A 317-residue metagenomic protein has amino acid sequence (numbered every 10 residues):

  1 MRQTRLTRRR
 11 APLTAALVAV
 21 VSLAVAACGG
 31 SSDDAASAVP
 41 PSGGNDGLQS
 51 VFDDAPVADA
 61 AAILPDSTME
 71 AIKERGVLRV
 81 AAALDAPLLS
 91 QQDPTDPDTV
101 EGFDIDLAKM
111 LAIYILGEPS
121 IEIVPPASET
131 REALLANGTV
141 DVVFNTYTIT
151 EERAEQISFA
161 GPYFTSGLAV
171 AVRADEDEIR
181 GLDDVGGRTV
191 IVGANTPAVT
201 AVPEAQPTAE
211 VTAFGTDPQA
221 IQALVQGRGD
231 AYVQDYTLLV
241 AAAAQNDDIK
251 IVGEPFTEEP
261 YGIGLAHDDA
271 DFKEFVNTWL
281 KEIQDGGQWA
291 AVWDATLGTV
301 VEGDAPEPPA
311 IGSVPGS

Functional and structural regions predicted by a protein language model:
S22-A27: C-terminal motif of bacterial Sec signal peptides marking the signal peptidase cleavage site
G29-S32: Bacterial signal peptide processing site
A38-V143: Extracytoplasmic small-molecule ligand-binding "clamshell" domains of the periplasmic binding protein/Venus flytrap
S50-I63, V199-T212, I251-P255, K281-S317: Ligand-binding clefts/hinges and TM-proximal coupling segments of bilobed small-molecule sensing domains
S120-D184: Acidic, polar ligand-binding/catalytic clefts
I121-A133, D177-E178, T212-Q222, Q226 (+1 more regions): Short helix-initiation/N-cap motifs at beta->coil->alpha
Y147-E155, A201-P203, V225-E258: A ligand-binding cleft/hinge motif common to bilobed small-molecule-binding domains
F164-V172, Y236, V240-L280, V300-S317: Periplasmic-binding protein-like
